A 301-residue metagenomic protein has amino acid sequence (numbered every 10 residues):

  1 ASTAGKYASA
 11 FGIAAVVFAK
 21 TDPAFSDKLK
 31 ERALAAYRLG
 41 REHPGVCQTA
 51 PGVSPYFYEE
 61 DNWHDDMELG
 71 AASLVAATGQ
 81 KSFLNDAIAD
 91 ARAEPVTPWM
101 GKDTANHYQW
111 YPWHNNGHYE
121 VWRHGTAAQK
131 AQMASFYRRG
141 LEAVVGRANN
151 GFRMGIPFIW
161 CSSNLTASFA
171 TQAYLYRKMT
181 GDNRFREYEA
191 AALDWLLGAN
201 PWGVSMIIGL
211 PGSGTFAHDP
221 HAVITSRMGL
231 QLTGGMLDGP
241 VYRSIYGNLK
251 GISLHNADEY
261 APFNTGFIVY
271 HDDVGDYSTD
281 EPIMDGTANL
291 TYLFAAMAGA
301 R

Functional and structural regions predicted by a protein language model:
A1-A36, H43: A conserved hydrophobic secondary-structure block that centers on an alpha-helix together with its immediately flanking
A1-K6, A10-A14, S54, E60-A89 (+2 more regions): Aromatic (Trp/Tyr) and acidic
K20, S26-K30, G45-H64, D86: N-terminal carbohydrate-binding/catalytic regions of secreted carbohydrate-active enzymes
C47-G52, V96-M100, V145-I156: Acidic/His metal-coordination segments adjacent to aromatic residues that form catalytic metal sites in metalloenzymes
Y56, K102-D103, I156-I159: A ubiquitous short alpha-helical element
M100-Q109: Zinc-dependent metallopeptidase catalytic helix centered on the HExxH motif and its immediate flanking segment
